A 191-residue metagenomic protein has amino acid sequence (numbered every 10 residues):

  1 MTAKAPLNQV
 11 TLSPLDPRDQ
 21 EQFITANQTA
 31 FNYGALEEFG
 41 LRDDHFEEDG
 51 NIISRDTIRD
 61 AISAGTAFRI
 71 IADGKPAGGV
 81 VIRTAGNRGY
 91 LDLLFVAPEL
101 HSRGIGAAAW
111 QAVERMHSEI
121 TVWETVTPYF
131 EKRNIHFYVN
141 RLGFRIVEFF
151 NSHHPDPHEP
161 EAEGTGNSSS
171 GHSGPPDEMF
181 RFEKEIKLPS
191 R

Functional and structural regions predicted by a protein language model:
V10-T25, G34-L36: A short beta-loop-alpha structural element at the N-terminal edge of CoA-dependent acyl/N-acetyltransferase catalytic
F31-T57: Conserved GNAT-fold acetyl-CoA-binding loop/helix
I58-S63: Short loop/turn motifs at secondary-structure junctions and domain boundaries
A67-R69, K75-R83, Y90-F95: Conserved beta-strand in the GNAT
L94-H101, T127-Y129: A short, internal acetyl-CoA/4′-phosphopantetheine-binding micro-motif in the GNAT/acyltransferase core
V96, S102-R115, N140: Conserved acetyl-CoA-binding loop-helix of GNAT-fold acetyltransferases
M116-Y129: Conserved GNAT acetyl-CoA-binding A-motif
V126-F130, I135, N140-E178: Conserved catalytic-core motifs of GNAT/GCN5-like acyltransferases
